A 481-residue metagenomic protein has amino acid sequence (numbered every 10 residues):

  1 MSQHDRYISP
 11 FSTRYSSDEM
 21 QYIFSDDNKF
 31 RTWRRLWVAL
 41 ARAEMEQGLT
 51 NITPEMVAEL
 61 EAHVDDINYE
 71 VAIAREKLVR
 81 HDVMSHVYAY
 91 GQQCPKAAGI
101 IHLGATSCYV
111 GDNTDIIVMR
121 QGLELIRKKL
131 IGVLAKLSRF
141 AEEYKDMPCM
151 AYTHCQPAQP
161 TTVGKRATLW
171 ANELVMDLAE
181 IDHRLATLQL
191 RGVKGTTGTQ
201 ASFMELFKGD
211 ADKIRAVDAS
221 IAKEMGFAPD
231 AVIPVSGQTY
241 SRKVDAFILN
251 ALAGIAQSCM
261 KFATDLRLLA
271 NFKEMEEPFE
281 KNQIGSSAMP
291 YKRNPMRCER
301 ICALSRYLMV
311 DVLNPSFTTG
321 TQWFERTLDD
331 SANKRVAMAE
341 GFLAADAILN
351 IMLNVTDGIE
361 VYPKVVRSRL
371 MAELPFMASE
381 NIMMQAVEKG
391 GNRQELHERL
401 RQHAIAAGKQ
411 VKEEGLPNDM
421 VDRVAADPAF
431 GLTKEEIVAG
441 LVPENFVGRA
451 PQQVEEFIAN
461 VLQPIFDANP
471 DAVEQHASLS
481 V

Functional and structural regions predicted by a protein language model:
S2-A201, F207-A222, G285-S286, M296-R300 (+4 more regions): A helix-coil-helix interface module used to build multimeric assemblies and to scaffold catalytic/cofactor sites
Q21-S25, V71-I73, Q283-A303, E325-E340 (+4 more regions): Short beta-alpha connecting loops at secondary-structure transitions that line or flank enzyme active sites
L40-A43, I126, L130-V133, L137-F140 (+14 more regions): Amphipathic alpha-helices that form helix-helix packing interfaces
E142-G164, E276-K292, E325-A332, D357-M377: Glycine-rich cofactor-pocket loops
A211-R242: Active-site-adjacent "gating/activation" loops or surface patches in catalytic cores
S241-E274, Q283-A344: A conserved active-site cap/scaffold subdomain adjacent to cofactor or substrate pockets
E276, R399-A406: Active/binding-pocket-proximal capping segment
Y307-R393, R399: Long, amphipathic alpha-helical stalk/connector segments used for oligomerization, subunit docking, or mechanical
